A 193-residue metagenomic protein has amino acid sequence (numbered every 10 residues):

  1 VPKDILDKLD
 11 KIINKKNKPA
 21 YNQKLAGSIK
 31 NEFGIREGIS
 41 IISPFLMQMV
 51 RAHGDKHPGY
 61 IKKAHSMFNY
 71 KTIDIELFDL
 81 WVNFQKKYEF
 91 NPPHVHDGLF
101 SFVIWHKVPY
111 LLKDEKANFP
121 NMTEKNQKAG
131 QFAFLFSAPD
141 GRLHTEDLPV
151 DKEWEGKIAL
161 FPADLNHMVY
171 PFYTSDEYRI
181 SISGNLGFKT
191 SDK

Functional and structural regions predicted by a protein language model:
V1-I73, L77-N91, K128: Non-heme Fe(II)/2-oxoglutarate
K62, P171-F172: Sparse recognition of residues in long alpha-helices and their boundaries
F78-L160, Y170, E177-Y178, D192: Catalytic core of non-heme Fe(II) oxygenases with the double-stranded beta-helix
L165-M168: Short, charged beta-turn/beta-strand-edge "cap" motif at the junction between a beta-strand and an adjacent loop
S175-L186: A short alpha/beta connector and helix-capping loop motif
N185-K193: Double-stranded beta-helix
